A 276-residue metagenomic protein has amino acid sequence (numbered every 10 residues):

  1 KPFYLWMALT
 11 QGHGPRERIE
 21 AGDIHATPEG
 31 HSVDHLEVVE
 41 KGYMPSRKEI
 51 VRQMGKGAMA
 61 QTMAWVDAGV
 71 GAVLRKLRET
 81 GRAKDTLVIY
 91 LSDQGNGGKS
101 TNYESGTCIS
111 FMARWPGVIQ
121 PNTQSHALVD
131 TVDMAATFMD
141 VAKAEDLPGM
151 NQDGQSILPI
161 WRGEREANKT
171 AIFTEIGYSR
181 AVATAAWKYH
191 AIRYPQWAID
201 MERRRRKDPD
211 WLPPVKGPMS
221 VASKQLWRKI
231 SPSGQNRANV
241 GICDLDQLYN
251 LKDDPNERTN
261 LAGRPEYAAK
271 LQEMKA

Functional and structural regions predicted by a protein language model:
K1-N151, P195-D246, K252-R258, P265-E273: Active-site-proximal cap/lid insertion segments
A8-T10, R114, I160-G163, E175-G177 (+2 more regions): Structured loops at beta-to-helix junctions and adjacent beta-edge loops in soluble globular domains
R78, R162-A167: Basic phosphate/pyrophosphate-binding loop/patch that engages nucleotide-derived ligands
D146-L147, E166-N168: Glycine/proline-rich active-site loop of Rossmann-fold NAD(P)-dependent oxidoreductases
Q155-L158: Polar, glycine-rich mid-to-C-terminal structural blocks that act as macromolecule-binding/assembly scaffolds
N168-F173, A276: WW-domain-binding short linear motifs
Y178-A183, Y189, N236-N239: Short, surface-exposed beta-strand/loop micro-motifs that present aromatic residues
A181-V182, H190-I192, W197-D200: Short acidic/glycine-rich loop or secondary-structure boundary segments that cap or lie
